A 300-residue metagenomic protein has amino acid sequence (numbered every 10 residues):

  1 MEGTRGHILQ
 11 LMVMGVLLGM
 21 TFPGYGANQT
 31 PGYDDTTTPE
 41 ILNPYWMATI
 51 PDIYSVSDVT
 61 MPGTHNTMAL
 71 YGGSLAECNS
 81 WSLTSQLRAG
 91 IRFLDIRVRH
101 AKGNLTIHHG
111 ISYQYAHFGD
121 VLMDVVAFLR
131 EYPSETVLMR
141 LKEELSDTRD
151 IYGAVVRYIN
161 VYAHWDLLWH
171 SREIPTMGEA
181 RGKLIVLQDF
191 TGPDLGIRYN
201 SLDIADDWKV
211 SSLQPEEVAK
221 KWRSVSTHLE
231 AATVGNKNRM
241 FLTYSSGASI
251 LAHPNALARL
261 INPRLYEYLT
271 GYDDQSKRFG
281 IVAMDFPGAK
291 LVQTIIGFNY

Functional and structural regions predicted by a protein language model:
M1-G15: Classical eukaryotic N-terminal signal peptides for Sec-dependent ER targeting/secretion, especially the positively
G3, G19-F93, K102-E131, T136 (+2 more regions): Long, acidic (Asp/Glu-rich), low-complexity accessory segments flanking structured domains
G72-N79, L87, Q114, F118 (+4 more regions): Aromatic-acidic/polar surface patches that form glycan- and anion
R97: A motif-centric signal for short, conserved binding hotspots located in accessible loops or intrinsically disordered
H100, P133-D147: Active-site groove signature of glycoside hydrolases
M139, V186, V282: A residue-level signal for conserved active-site and pocket-lining positions in enzyme catalytic cores
I151-V156: Distinct, well-ordered alpha-helical segments
Y162-D274: Surface-exposed substrate-engagement region within the catalytic domains of secreted or surface-exposed extracellular
